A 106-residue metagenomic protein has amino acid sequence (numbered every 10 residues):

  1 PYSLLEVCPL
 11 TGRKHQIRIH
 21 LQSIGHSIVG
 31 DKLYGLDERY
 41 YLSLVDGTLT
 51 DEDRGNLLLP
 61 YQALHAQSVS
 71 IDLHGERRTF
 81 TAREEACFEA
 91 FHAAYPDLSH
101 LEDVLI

Functional and structural regions predicted by a protein language model:
L5-C8: Short histidine-centered loop motifs in beta-beta connectors
L10-R13, E84-A86: Short solvent-exposed strand/turn elements
R13-L21: Short beta-strand segments enriched for Tyr within beta-sheet-rich domains, predominantly fibronectin type III
H20-I106: Pseudouridine synthases involved in rRNA/tRNA modification
